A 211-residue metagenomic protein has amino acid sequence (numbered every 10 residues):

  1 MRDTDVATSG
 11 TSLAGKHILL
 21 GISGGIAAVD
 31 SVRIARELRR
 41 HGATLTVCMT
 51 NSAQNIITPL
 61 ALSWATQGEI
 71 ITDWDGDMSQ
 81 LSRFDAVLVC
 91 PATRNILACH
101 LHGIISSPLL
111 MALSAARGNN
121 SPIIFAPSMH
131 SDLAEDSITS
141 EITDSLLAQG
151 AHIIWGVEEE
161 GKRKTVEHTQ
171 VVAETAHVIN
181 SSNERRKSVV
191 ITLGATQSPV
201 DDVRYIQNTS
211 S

Functional and structural regions predicted by a protein language model:
M1-S211: A cross-family phosphate/adenosyl-ligand binding-site feature
